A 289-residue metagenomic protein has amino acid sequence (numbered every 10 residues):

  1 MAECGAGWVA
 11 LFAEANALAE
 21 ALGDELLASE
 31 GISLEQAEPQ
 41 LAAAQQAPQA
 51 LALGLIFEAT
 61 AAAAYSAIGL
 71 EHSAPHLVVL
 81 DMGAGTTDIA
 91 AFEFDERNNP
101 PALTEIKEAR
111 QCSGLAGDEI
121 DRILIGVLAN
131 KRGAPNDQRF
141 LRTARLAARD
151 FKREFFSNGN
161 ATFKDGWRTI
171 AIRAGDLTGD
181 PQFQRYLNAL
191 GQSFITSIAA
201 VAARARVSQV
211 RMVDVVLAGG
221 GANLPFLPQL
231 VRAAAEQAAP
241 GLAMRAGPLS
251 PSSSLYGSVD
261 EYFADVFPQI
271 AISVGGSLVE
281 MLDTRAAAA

Functional and structural regions predicted by a protein language model:
M1, A52-I56, V79-L80, K107-R110 (+4 more regions): Extended hydrophobic secondary-structure segments that form protein cores and membrane-embedded regions
M1-E3, A84-T86, G221-F226: Gly/Ser/Thr-rich loops at beta-strand to alpha-helix junctions that form or flank small-molecule/cofactor-binding
M1-V78, T143, N158-A161, S277: Nucleotide/phosphate-binding catalytic cleft detector across ATP-hydrolyzing and phosphate-transferring enzymes
C4-L18, L224-A243: Conserved helicase motor "Helicase C" RecA-like lobe of SF1/SF2 P-loop NTPases
Q40-A44, L51-G69, D121-I123, A222 (+1 more regions): Glycine-rich phosphate-binding/hydrolytic loop that grips phosphoryl groups
A67-E105, G276: Gly/Thr-rich phosphate-binding beta-strand-loop-beta motif of the actin/hexokinase/Hsp70
I68-E71, V78-G83, T104, F140 (+3 more regions): Replace "in large, NTP-powered and nucleic-acid-processing enzymes" with "in large, NTP-powered factors and other
A91-L187, T196-V210, D214, A218-G219 (+2 more regions): Phosphate-binding glycine-rich/basic clefts of nucleotide- and phosphate-handling proteins, predominantly
